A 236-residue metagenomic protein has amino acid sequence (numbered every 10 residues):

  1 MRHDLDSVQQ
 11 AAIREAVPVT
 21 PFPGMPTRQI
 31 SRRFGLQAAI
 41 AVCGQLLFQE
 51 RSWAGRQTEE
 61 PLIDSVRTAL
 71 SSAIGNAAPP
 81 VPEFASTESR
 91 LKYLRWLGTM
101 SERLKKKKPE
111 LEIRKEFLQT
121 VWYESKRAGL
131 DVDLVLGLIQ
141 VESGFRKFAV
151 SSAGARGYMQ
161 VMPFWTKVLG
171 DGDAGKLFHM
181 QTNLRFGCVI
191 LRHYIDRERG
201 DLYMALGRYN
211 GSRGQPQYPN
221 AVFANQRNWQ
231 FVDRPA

Functional and structural regions predicted by a protein language model:
M1-R33, Q37-L46: N-terminal secretory signal peptides
Q57: Conserved N-terminal ligand/cofactor-binding loop architecture of enzyme catalytic domains
E60-P61: Extreme N-terminal leader/anchor segments
T68-S72: Intrinsically disordered, low-complexity acidic/proline-/asparagine-rich linker or regulatory tail/stalk regions
G75-A236: Catalytic glycan-binding domains that act on GlcNAc-containing polysaccharides
